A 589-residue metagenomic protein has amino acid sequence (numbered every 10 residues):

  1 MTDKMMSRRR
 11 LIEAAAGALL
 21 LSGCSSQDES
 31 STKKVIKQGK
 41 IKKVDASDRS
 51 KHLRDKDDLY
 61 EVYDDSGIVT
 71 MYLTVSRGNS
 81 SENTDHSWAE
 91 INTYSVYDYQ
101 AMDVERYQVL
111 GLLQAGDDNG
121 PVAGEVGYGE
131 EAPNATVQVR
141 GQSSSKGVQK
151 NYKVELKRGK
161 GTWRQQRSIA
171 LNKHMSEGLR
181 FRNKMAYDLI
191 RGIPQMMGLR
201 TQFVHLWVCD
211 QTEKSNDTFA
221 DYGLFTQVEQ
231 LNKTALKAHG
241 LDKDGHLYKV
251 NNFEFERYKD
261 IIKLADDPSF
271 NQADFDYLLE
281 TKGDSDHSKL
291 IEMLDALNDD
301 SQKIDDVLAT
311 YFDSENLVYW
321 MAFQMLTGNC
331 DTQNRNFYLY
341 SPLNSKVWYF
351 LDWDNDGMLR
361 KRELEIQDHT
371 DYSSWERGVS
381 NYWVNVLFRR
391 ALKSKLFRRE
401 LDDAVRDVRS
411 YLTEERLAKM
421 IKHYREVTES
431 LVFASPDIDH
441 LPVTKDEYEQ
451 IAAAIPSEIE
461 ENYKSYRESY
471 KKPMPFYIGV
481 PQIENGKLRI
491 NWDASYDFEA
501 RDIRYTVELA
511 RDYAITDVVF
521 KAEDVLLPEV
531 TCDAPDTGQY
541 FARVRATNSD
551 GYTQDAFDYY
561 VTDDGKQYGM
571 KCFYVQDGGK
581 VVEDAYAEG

Functional and structural regions predicted by a protein language model:
T2-A18: N-terminal secretory signal peptides and thylakoid transit peptides that target proteins across membranes
S22-G23: C-terminal motif of bacterial Sec signal peptides marking the signal peptidase cleavage site
K33-M185: Conserved NTP-binding catalytic cores of kinases and kinase-like/nucleotidyltransferase enzymes across multiple kinase
S81, G147-V148, G283-I291, D295-Q333 (+2 more regions): Middle-to-C-terminal accessory/interaction subdomains
E155, H174, M196-L199, S215-A322: Internal "kinase-insert"/substrate-recognition segments embedded within catalytic cores of ATP-dependent enzymes
F520-L526: Short beta-strand segments within Ig-like beta-sandwich modules, predominantly Fibronectin type-III
D536-G551: Beta-strand-rich modules
D550-V582: Extracellular fibronectin type III
